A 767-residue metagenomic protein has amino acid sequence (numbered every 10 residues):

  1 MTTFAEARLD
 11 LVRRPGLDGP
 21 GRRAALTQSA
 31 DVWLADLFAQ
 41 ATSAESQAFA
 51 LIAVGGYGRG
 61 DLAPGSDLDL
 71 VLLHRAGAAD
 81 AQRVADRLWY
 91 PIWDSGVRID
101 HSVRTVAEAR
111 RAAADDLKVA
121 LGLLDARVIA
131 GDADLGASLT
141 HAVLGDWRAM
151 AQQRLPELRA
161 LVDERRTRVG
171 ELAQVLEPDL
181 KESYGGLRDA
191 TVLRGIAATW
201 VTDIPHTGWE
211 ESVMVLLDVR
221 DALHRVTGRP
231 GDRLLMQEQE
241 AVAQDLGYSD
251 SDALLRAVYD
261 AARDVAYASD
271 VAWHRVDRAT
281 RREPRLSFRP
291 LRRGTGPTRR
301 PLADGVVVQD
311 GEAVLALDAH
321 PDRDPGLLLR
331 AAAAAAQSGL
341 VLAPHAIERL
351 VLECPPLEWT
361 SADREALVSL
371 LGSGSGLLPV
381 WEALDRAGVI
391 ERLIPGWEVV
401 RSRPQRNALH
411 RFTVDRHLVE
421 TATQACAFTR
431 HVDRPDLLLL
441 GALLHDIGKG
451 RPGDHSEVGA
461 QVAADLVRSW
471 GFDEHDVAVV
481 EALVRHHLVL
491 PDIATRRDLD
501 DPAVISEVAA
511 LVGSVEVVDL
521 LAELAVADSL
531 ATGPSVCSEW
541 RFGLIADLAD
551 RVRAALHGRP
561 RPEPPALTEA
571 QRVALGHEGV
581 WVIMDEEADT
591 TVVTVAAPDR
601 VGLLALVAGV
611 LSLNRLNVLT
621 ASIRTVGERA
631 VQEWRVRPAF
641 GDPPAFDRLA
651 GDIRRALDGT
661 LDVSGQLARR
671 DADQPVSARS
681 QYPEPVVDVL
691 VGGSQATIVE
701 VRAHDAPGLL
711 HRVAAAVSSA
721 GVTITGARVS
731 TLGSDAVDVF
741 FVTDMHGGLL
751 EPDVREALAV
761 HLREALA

Functional and structural regions predicted by a protein language model:
M1-Q47, G65, E171: N-terminal regions immediately upstream of nucleotidyltransferase
R8-L9, W147-P284, L340, R434: Conserved nucleotidyltransferase catalytic core and NTase-mimicking acidic/glycine-rich helix/loop elements in nucleic
R14-A24, E171-E182, A313-L317, D363-S369 (+2 more regions): Active-site flanking loop/helix segments enriched in acidic
T27-Q28, A35, A41, A79-D134 (+1 more regions): Conserved catalytic core of two-metal-ion nucleotidyltransferases
V32-E45, A50-I52, L193-I204, L409-L440 (+1 more regions): Alpha-helical phosphate/pyrophosphate-handling elements in metalloenzyme active cores
D61-V84, Q244, T413, F428-A554: Divalent metal-dependent catalytic cores for phosphoryl transfer on phosphate-bearing substrates
D115, A142, L234, Y248 (+3 more regions): Non-catalytic interaction/regulatory segments
R220-D221, V368-W397, S535, E539-R551 (+1 more regions): Structured, non-catalytic alpha/beta "coupling" segments that mediate domain-domain communication and provide generic
